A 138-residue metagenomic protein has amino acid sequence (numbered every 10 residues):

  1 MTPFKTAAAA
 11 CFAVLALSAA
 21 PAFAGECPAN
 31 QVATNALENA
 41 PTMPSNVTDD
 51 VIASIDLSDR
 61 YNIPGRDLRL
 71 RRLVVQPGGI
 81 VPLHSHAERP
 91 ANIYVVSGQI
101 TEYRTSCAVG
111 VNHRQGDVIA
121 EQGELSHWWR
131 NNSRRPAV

Functional and structural regions predicted by a protein language model:
T2-A9, L17, P21-R69, G110-N112 (+1 more regions): A short, N-terminal "cap"/entry segment at the start of jelly-roll beta-barrel domains of the cupin/DSBH fold
A10-F12, R89-P90: Short, surface-exposed beta-edge/turn micro-motifs
I63-R66, G79-Y94: A short beta-loop-beta micro-motif enriched in histidine and acidic residues
L70-V74: Short proline/glycine- and basic residue-enriched helix-capping loop/turn segments at helix->loop/beta transitions
V75, R104-L125: Short acidic-glycine-tyrosine-enriched beta hairpin
V81-H86, R104, V111, R130-N132: Short histidine-centered beta-strand/loop micro-motifs that create catalytic or ligand/metal-coordination sites
E88-C107, D117: Glycine- and acidic-residue-biased ligand/ion/polar-headgroup-sensing regions
R114, G123-V138: Ligand-binding loop in jelly-roll beta-barrel domains
